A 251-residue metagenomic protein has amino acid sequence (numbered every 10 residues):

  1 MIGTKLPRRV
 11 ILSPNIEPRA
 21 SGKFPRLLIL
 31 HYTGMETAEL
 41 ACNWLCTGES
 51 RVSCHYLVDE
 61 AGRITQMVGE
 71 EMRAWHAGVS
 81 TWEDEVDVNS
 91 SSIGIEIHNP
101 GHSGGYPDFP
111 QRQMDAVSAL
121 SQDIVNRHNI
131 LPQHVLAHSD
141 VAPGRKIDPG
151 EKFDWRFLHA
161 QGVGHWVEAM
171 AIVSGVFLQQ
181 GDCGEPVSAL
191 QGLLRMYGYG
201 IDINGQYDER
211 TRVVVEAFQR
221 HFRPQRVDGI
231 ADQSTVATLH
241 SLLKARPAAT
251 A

Functional and structural regions predicted by a protein language model:
M1-Q133: Active-site-adjacent loop/helix surface patches within enzyme catalytic domains that shape the substrate-binding cleft
G78-T81, P110-Q133, A142-A251: Cell-envelope/ECM-targeting effectors and their regulatory/trafficking segments
P100, V141-A142: Short acidic/polar capping segments at secondary-structure boundaries
